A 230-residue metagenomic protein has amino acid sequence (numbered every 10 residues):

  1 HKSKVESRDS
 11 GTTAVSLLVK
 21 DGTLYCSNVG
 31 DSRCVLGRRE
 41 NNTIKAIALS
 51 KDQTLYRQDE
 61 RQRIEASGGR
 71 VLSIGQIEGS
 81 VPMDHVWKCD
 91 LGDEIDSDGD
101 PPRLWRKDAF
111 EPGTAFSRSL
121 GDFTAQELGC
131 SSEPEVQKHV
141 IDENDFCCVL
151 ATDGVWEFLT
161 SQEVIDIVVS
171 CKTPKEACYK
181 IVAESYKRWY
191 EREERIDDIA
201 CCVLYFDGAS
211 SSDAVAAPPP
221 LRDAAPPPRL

Functional and structural regions predicted by a protein language model:
H1-L230: PP2C/PPM-type serine/threonine phosphatase catalytic core, specifically the conserved beta-strand-loop-alpha-helix
